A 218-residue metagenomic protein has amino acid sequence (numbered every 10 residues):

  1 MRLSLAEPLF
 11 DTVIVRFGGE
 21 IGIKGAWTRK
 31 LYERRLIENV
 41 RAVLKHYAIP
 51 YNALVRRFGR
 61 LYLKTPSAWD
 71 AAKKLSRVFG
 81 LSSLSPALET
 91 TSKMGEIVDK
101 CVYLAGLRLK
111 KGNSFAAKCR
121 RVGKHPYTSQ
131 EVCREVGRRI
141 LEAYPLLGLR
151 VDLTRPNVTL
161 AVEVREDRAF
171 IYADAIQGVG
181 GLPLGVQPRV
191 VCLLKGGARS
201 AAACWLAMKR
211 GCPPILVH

Functional and structural regions predicted by a protein language model:
R2-L193, A198-H218: RNA-binding accessory domains that recognize and position tRNA/RNA substrates
